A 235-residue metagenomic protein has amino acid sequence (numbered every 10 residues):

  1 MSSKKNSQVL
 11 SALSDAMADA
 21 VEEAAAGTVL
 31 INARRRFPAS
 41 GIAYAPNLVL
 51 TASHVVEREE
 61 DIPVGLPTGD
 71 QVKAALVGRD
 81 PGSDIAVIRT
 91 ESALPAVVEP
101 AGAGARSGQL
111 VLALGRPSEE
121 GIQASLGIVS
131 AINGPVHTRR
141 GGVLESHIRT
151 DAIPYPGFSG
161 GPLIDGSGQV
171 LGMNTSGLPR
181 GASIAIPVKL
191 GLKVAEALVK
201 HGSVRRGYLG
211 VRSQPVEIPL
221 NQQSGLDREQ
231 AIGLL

Functional and structural regions predicted by a protein language model:
M1-S11, L110, M173-L220: Interdomain regulatory linker/hinge segments that flank or connect interaction modules in polarity/junction/synaptic
K4-V9, T28-Q123, I148, P156 (+2 more regions): Conserved active-site neighborhood of the chymotrypsin/trypsin-like protease fold
F37, L94, I153, H201-L235: PDZ/PDZ-like groove recognition
I42, I153-M173: Catalytic nucleophile loop of clan PA
Y44, A75-G78, S130, Y155 (+2 more regions): Conserved positions in beta-strands of structured domains
L50, G127, L171-N174: Short hydrophobic beta-strand motif reused across regulatory alpha/beta modules
G78-D80, E91, N133, P154 (+3 more regions): A generic structural motif
V97-A103, S107-E145, S176-I184, A197-V204: Flexible, gly/ser-rich surface segments that form the specificity/activation loops bordering the active-site cleft
